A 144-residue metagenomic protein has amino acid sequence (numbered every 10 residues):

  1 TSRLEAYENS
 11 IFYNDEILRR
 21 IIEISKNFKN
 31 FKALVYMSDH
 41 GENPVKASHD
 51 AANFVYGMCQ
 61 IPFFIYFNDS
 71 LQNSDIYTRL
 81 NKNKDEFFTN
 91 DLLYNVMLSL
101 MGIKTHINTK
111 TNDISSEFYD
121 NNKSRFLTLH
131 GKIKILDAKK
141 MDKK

Functional and structural regions predicted by a protein language model:
T1-K144: Catalytic domains that recognize anionic headgroups
